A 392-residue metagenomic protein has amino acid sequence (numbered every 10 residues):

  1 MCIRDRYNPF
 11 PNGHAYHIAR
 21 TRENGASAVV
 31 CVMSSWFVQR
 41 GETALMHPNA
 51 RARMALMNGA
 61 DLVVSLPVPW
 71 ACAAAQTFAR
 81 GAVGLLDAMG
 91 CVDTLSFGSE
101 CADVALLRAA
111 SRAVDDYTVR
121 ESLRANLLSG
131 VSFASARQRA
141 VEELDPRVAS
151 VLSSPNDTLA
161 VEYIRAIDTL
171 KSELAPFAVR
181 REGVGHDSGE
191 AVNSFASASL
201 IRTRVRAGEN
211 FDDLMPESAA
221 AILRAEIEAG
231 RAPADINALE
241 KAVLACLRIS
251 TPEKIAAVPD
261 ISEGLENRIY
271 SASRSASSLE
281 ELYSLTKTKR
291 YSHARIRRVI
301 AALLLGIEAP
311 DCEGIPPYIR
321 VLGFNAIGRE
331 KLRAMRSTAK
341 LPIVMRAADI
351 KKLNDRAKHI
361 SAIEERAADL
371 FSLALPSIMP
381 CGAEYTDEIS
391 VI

Functional and structural regions predicted by a protein language model:
M1-D5: Conserved small/polar residues in nucleotide/adenosyl-binding loops
P9-A15, V38-G41, D187: Short N-terminal binding/cap micro-motifs at the start of the first secondary-structure element
N12-V29, N49-R51, M57, I164: Histidine-anchored nucleotide/phosphate-binding helix
A26, A60, C91-V92: Short, high-confidence coil segments that cap the C-terminus of an alpha-helix and link into the following beta-strand
A28-V38: A short beta-strand-loop structural module common to alpha/beta enzyme folds
T43-R53, T77-R80: Glycine-rich loop at the start of a catalytic domain that most often binds anionic cofactors/ligands
R53-V68: A glycine-rich helix N-cap at a beta->alpha junction
S65-I392: Active-site cores that bind ATP or allylic diphosphates and position pyrophosphate for catalysis
